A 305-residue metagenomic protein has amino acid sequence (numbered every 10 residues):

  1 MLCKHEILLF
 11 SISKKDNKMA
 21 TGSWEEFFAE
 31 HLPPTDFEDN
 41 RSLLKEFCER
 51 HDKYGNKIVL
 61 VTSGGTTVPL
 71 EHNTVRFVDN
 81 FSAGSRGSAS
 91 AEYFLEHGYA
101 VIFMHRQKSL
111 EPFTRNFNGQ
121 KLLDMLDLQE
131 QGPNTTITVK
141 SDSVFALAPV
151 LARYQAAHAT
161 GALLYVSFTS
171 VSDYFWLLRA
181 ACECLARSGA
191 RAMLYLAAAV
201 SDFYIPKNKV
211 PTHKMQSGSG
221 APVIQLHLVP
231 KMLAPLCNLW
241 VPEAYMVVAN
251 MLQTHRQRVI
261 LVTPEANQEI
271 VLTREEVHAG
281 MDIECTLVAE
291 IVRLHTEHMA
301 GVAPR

Functional and structural regions predicted by a protein language model:
M1-K18: N-terminal amphipathic/basic-hydrophobic helices that include classical n-h-c signal peptides and signal-anchor
K14-R305: A cross-family phosphate/adenosyl-ligand binding-site feature
